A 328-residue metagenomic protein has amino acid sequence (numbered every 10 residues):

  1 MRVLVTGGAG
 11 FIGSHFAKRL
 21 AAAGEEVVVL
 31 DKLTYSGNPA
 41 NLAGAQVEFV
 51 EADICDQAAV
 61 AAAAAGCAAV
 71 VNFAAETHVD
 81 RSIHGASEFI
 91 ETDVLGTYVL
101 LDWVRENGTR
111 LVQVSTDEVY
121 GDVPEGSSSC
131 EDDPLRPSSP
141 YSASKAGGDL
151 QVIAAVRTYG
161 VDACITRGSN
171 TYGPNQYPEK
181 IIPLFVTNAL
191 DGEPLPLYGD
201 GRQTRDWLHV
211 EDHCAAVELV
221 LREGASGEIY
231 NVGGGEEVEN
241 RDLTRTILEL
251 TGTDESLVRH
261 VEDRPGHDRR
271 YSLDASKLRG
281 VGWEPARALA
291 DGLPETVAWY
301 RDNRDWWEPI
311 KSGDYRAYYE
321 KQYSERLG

Functional and structural regions predicted by a protein language model:
M1-T171, E295, N303, P309-G328: N-terminal Rossmann-like NAD(P)+-binding domain of SDR-like oxidoreductases, especially those catalyzing
I12, G37, A58, Q176 (+2 more regions): Residues that form or flank phosphate/diphosphate-binding pockets in enzymes that use nucleotide phosphates
F16, A52, P183, A189-G328: C-terminal substrate-binding subdomain of Rossmann-fold SDR/epimerase-dehydratase oxidoreductases
N41, V123-P124, P174-Q176, K180 (+1 more regions): Short beta-loop-alpha junction of Rossmann-like oxidoreductase domains
A59, A69, E88, L95 (+4 more regions): Residue-level recognition of oxygen-bearing side chains
P137-S144, P174, P178-I182, D206-V210: The catalytic Tyr-centered alpha-helix of NAD(P)H-dependent dehydrogenases
G147, Q151, A155, F185 (+2 more regions): Hydrophobic alpha-helix immediately C-terminal to the catalytic Tyr-X-X-X-Lys motif of short-chain
